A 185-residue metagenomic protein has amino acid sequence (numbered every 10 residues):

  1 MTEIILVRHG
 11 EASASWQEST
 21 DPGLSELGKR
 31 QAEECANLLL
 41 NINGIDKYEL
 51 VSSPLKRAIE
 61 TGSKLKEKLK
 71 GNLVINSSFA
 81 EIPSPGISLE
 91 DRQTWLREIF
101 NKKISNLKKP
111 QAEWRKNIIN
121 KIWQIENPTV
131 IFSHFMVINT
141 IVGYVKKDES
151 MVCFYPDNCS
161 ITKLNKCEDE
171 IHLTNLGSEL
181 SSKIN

Functional and structural regions predicted by a protein language model:
M1-T2, G71-I75, E81-T94, N101 (+1 more regions): Acidic, low-complexity terminal tails and accessory targeting/binding regions of phosphate-metabolizing enzymes
T2-V74, E98, K102-K103, L107: Active-site-proximal alpha-helix that buttresses catalytic centers in soluble enzyme cores
I4, Y48, I125-M136: Generic beta-sheet signal
E11, L55, A80, M136 (+1 more regions): Short, glycine/serine-rich, charged loops/turns that create anion-binding and catalytic segments at active sites
A14-S15, P83-S84, T140: Conserved protein kinase catalytic core
K64, T140, Y144: Active-site signature of alpha/beta-hydrolase-fold catalytic machinery across serine- and Asp/Cys-nucleophile hydrolases
I99-E126: Internal catalytic-core helix/loop-beta-alpha segment that presents or stabilizes conserved functional determinants
H134-N139, S160: GST superfamily/GST-like fold recognition
